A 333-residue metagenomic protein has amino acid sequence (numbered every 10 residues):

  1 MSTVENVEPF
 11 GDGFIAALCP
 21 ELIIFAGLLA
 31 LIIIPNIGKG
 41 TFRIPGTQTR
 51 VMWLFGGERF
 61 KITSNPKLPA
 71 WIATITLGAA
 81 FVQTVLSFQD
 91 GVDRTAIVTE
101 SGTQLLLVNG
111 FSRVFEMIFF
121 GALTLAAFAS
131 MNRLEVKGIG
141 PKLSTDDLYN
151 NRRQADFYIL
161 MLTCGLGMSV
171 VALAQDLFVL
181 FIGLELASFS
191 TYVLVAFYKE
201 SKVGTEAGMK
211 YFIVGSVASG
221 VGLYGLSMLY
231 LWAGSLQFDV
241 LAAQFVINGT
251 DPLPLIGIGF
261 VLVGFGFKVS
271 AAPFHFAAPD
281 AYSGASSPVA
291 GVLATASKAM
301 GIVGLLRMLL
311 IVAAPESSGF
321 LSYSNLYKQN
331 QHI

Functional and structural regions predicted by a protein language model:
M1-I333: Alpha-helical transmembrane segments of multi-pass membrane proteins predominantly involved in bioenergetics
